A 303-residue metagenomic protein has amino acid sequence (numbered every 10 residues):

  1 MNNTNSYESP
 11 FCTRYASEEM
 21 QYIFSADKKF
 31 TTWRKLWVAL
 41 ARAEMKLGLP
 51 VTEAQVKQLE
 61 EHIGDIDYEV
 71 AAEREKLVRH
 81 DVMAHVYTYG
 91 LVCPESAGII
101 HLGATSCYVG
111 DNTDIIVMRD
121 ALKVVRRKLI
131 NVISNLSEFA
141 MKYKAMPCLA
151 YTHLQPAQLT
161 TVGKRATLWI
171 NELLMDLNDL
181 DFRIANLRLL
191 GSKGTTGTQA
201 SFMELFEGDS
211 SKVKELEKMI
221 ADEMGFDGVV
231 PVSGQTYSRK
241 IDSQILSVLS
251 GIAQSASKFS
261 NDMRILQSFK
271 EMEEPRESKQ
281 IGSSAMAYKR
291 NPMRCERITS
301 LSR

Functional and structural regions predicted by a protein language model:
M1-A200, G208-A221, G282-S283, M293-L301: A helix-coil-helix interface module used to build multimeric assemblies and to scaffold catalytic/cofactor sites
Q58-E61, G234-S238: Short linear loop/turn motifs
A97-G98, G228, E271: Secondary-structure boundary/capping signal
T161, S233, M286: Conserved short-loop catalytic and cofactor-binding motifs
K218-Q235: A short, charged helix-loop
T236-E271, P275, Q280-R303: A conserved active-site cap/scaffold subdomain adjacent to cofactor or substrate pockets
